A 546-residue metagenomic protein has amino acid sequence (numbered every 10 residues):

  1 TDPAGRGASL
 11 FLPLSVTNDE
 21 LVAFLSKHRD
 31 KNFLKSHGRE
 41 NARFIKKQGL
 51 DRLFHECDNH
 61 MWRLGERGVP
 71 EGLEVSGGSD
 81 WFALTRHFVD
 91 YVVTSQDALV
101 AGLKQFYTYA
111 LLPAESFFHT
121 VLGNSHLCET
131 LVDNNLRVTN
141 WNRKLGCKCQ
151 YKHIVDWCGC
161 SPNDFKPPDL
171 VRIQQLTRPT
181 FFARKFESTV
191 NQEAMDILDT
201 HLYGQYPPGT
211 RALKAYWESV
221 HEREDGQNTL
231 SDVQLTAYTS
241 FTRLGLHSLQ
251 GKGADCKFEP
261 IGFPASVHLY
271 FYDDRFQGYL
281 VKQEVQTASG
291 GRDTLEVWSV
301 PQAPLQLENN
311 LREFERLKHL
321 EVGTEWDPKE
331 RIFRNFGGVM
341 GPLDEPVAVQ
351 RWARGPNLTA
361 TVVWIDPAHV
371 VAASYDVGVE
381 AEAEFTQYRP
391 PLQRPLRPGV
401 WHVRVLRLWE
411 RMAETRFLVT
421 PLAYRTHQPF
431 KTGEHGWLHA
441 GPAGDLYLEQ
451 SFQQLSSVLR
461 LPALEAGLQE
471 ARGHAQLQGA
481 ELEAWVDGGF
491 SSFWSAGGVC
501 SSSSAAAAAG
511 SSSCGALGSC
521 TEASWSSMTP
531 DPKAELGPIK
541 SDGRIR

Functional and structural regions predicted by a protein language model:
T1-E321, S495, G515, S527-I545: ER/Golgi luminal nucleotide-sugar-dependent glycosyltransferases, focusing on the catalytic module
D2, S502-S504, E522: N-terminal compositionally biased, intrinsically disordered segments and leader/signal-like regions
S299-C500, G510, C514-R546: Contiguous segments within soluble domain cores/interaction surfaces
A506-A508: Long, low-complexity Q/N-rich tracts
